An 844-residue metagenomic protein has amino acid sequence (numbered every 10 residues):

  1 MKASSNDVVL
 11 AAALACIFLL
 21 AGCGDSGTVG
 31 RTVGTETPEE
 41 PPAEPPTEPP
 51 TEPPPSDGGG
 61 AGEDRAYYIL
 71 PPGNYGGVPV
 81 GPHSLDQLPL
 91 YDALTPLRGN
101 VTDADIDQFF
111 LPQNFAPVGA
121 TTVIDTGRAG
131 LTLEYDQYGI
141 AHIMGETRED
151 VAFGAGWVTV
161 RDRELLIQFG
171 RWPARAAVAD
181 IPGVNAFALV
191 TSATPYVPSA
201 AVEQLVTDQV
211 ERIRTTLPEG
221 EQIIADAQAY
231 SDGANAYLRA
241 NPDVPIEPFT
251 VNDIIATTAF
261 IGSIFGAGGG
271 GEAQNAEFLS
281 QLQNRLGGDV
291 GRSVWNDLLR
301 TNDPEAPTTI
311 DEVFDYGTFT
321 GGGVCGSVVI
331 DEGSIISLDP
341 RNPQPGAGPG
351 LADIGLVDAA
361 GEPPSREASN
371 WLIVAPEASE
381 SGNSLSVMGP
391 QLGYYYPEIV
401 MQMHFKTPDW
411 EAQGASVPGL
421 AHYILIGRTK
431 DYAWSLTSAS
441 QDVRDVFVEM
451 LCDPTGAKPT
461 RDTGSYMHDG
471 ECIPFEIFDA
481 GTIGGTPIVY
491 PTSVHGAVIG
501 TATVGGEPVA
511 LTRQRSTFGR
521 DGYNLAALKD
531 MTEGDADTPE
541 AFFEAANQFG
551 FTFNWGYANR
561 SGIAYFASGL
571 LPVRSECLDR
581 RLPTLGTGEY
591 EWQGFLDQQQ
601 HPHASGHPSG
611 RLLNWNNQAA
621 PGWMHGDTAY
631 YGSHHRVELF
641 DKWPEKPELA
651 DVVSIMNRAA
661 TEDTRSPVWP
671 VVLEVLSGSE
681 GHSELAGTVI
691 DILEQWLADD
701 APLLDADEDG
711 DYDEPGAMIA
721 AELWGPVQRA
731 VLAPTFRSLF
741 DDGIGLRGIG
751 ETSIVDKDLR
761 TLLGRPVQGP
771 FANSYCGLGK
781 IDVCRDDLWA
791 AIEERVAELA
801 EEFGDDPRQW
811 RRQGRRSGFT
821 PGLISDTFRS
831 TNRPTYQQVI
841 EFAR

Functional and structural regions predicted by a protein language model:
M1-A12: Bacterial N-terminal signal peptides that target proteins for export
A11-A21: Bacterial N-terminal signal peptides
L19-D57: Bacterial Sec-dependent N-terminal signal peptides
G58-L385, P390-G393, P408, G414-A415 (+1 more regions): Substrate-recognition/specificity elements adjacent to catalytic centers across diverse enzyme folds
L94, G626-A686, D691, P766-R844: Terminal end segments
V151-G156, T207-A225, T512-R515, A526-E533 (+3 more regions): Second-shell loop/turn segments in exported
T407-P408, A412-H422, I426-Y432, L436-E589: Glycine- and hydrophobic-rich flexible loops that cap the catalytic core of alpha/beta enzyme folds
F551-W643, Q728-L732, F736, F740: Hydrophobic alpha-helical segments
